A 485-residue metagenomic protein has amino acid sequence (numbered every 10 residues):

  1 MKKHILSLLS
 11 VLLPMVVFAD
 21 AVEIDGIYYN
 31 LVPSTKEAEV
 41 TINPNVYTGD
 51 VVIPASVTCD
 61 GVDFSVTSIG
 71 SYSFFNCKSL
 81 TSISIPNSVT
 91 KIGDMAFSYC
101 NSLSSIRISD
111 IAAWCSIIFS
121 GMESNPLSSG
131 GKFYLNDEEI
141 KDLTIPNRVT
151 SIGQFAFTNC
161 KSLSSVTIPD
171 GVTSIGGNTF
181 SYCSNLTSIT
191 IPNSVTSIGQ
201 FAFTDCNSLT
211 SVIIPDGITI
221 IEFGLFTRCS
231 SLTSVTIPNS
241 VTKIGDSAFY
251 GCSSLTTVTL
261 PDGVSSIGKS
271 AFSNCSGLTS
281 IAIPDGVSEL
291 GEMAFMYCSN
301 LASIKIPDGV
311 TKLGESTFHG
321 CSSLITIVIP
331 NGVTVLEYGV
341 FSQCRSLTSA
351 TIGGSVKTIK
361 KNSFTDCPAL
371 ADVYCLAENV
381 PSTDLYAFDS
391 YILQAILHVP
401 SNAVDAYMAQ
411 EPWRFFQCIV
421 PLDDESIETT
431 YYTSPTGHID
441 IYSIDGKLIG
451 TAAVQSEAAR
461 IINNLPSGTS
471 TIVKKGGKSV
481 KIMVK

Functional and structural regions predicted by a protein language model:
M1-K3, E425, T469-K485: C-terminal tail/sorting-segment detector
H4-M15: Sec-dependent N-terminal signal peptides
V17-G26: Boundary at the C-terminal end of the N-terminal hydrophobic targeting segment
P33-K36, V46-S68, F75-K91, C100-I117 (+13 more regions): Structural signature of tandem-repeat unit edges
A409-E425: A recurrent domain-boundary module in secreted/ectodomain proteins
V420-H438, S443: Residue-level detector of functionally pivotal "anchor" positions at catalytic/ligand-binding pockets or at interdomain
I444-S479: Short, surface-exposed loop/turn motifs with a glycine/proline- and acidic-biased composition
